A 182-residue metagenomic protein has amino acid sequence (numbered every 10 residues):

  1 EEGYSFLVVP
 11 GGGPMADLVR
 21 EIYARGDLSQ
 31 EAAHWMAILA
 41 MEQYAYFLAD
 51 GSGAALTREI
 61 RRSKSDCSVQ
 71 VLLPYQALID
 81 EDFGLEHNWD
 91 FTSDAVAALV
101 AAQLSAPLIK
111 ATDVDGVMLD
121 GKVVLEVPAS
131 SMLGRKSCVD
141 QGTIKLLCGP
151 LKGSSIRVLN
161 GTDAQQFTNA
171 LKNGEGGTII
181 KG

Functional and structural regions predicted by a protein language model:
E1-G182: C-terminal catalytic "cap/lid" subdomain
